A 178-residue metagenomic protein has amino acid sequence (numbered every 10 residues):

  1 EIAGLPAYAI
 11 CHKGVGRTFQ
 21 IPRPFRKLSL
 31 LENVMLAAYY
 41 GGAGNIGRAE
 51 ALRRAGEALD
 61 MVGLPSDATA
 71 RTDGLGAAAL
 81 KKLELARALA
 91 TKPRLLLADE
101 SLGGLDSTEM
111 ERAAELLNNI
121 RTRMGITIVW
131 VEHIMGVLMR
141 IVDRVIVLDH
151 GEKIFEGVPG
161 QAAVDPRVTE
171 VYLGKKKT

Functional and structural regions predicted by a protein language model:
G4-A9, L28, M35-E50, D60-M61 (+1 more regions): ABC-type ATPase nucleotide-binding domains, specifically the catalytic core motifs of the NBD
M35, R48-R71, R94, E115-N119 (+1 more regions): Conserved ABC ATPase "signature" region
L85: Hydrophobic anchor residue at the start of the ABC signature
L96-D99: Catalytic Walker B motif of ABC-type/P-loop ATPase nucleotide-binding domains
E132-H133: H-loop/switch region of ABC-family ATPase nucleotide-binding domains
L138-R140: A short, surface-exposed alpha-helical micro-motif characterized by mixed small hydrophobic and charged/polar residues
